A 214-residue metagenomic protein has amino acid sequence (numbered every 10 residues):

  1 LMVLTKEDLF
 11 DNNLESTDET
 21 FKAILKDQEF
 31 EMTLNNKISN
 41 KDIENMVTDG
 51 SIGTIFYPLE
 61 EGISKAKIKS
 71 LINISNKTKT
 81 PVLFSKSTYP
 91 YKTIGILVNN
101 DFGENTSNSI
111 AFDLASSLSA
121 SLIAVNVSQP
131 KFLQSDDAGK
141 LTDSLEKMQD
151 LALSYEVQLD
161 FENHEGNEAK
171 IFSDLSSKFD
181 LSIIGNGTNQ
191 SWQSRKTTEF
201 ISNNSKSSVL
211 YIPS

Functional and structural regions predicted by a protein language model:
L1-N35, T93-S135, Q149-D160, L181 (+2 more regions): Small/aliphatic-rich secondary-structure junction motif
L14-E19, I68-L71, L141-E146: Well-ordered, non-membrane alpha-helical segments in soluble/globular domains
E15, D42-P90, S176-S214: Gly/Ser-rich helix-loop-strand patches that form or flank binding pockets for ribonucleotide-derived cofactors
F21, I43, L71, A111 (+3 more regions): Aromatic/hydrophobic pocket-lining residues that form π-stacking "cages" and hydrophobic walls in ligand
N35-D42, H164-A169: Charged docking surfaces used in two-component/phosphorelay signaling
D136-K140: Extended intrinsically disordered, low-complexity coil regions enriched in Ser, Thr, Gly, Ala and often Pro
L141-N186: Glycine/small-residue-rich hydrophobic helix-like segments
